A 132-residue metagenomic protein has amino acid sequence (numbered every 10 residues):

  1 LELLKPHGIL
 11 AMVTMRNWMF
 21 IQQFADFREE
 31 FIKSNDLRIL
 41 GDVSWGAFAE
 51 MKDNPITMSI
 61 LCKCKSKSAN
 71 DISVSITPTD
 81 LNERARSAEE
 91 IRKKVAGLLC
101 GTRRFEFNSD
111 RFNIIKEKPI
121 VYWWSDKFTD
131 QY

Functional and structural regions predicted by a protein language model:
L1-Y132: Signature of N6-adenine DNA methyltransferases within the class I
